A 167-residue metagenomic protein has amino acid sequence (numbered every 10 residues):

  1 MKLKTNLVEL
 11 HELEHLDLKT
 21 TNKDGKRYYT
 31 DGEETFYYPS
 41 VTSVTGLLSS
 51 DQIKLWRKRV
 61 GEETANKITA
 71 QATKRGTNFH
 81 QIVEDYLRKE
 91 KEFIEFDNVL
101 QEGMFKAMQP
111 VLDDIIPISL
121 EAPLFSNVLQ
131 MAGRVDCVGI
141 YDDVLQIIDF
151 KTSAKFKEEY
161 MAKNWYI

Functional and structural regions predicted by a protein language model:
M1-A132: Metal-dependent nuclease catalytic cores that hydrolyze phosphodiester bonds in DNA/RNA, characterized by
I118, A122-I167: Mg2+/Mn2+-dependent nuclease catalytic core
